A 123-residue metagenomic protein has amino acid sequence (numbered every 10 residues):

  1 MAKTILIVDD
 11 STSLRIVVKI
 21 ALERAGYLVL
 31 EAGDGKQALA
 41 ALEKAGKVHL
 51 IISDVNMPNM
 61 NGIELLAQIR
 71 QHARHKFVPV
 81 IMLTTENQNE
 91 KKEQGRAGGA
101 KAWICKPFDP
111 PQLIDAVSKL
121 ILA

Functional and structural regions predicted by a protein language model:
I16-R24: Charged docking surfaces used in two-component/phosphorelay signaling
E31-L50, E93: Acidic, metal-coordinating helix/loop segments flanking the phosphotransfer/catalytic sites of two-component signaling
K47-H49, R74-P79: His-Asp phosphorelay/catalytic-motif detector in bacterial-type signaling
D54, T84: Active-site residues of response regulator receiver
M57: Receiver (REC) domain active-site loop signature in two-component systems and cognate sites in sensor histidine kinases
K101: Short, glycine/charged-rich "phosphate-handling" switch motifs in NTP-dependent and phosphotransfer domains
F108-V117: C-terminal output helix
